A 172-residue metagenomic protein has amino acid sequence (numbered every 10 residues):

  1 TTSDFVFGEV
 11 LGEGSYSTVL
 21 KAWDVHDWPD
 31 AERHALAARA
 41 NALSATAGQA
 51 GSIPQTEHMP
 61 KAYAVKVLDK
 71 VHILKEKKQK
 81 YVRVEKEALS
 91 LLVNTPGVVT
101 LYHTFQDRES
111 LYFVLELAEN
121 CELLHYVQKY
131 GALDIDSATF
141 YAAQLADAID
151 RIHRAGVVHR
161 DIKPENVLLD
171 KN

Functional and structural regions predicted by a protein language model:
G8-S15, V19: Protein kinase glycine-rich loop
T18-K70: Glycine-rich ATP phosphate-binding loop
E57-A62, V67-V93: Conserved N-lobe beta3->alphaC-helix segment of eukaryotic protein kinase catalytic domains
V99, R108-E116, L124-H125: A conserved loop-to-beta-strand element in the N-lobe of protein kinase catalytic cores that borders the ATP-binding
T104: Activation-segment/catalytic-loop signature of the eukaryotic protein kinase fold
L124-L133: AlphaC helix of the protein kinase catalytic domain
Y141-A142: Activation segment signature within eukaryotic-like protein kinase domains
D147-V157: Protein kinase catalytic-loop region centered on the HRD/HxD motif
